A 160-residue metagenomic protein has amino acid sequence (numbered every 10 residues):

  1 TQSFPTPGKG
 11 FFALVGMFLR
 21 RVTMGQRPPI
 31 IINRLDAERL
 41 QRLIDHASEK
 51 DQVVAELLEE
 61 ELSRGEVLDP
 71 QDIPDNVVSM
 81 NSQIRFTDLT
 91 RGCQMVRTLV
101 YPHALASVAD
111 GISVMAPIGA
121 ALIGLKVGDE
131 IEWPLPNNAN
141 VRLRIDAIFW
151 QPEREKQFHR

Functional and structural regions predicted by a protein language model:
T1-S3, S113: Generic N-terminal simple sequence motifs
S3-F4, G10: N-terminal amphipathic/hydrophobic targeting modules at extreme N-termini, encompassing cleavable Sec/SRP-type signal
G10, L14-D75: N-terminal intrinsically disordered, low-complexity, charge/repeat-rich segments that act as generic
E59-L105: Long amphipathic N-terminal alpha/beta scaffold segment
E66, L122, F149-P152: Short, well-ordered alpha-helical segments in soluble proteins
Q83, C93-L143: Non-DNA-binding regulatory cores of transcription-related proteins, predominantly C-terminal effector-binding
D146-R160: Short peripheral tails and domain-boundary helices/loops at the edges of structured domains
